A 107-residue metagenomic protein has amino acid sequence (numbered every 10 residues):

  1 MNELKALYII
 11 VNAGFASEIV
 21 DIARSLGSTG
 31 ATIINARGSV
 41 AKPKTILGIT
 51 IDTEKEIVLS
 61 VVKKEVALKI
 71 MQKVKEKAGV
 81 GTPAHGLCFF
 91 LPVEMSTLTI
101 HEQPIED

Functional and structural regions predicted by a protein language model:
M1-D107: Positively charged, small/polar-rich N-terminal and surface patches that mediate targeting and assembly and bind
